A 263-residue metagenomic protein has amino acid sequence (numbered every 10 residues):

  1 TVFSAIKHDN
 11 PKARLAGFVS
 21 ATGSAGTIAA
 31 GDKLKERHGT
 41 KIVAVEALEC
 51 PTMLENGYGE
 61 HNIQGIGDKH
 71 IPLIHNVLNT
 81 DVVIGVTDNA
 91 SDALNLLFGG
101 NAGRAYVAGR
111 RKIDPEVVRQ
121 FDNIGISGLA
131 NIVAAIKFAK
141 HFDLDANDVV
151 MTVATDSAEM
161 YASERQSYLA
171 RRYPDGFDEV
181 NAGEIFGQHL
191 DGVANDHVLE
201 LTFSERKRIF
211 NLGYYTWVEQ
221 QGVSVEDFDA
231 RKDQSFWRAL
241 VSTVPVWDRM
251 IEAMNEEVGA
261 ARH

Functional and structural regions predicted by a protein language model:
T1-F3, N123-A130: A glycine-rich, Thr/Ser-enriched phosphate-binding loop motif common to dinucleotide/cofactor-binding enzymes
F3-A13, L73, A139: Phosphate/pyrophosphate-binding loops at sites that engage ATP/ADP/AMP, CoA/4′-phosphopantetheine, polyphosphate
N10-T27, A154: A short, small-residue-rich loop immediately preceding and capping a beta-strand
V19-G31, T52-M53, I126-A135, Y161: Short glycine/serine/threonine-rich phosphate/pyrophosphate-binding segments that cradle anionic phosphate groups
D32-T40, K140-D143: Short, surface-exposed basic-aromatic patches at helix termini and helix-loop junctions that form
K35-N123, E164-H263: Active-site/ligand-binding loops adjacent to catalytic centers
D148-S163: ATP/nucleoside-binding phosphotransfer catalytic cores, i.e., glycine-rich phosphate-binding loops
